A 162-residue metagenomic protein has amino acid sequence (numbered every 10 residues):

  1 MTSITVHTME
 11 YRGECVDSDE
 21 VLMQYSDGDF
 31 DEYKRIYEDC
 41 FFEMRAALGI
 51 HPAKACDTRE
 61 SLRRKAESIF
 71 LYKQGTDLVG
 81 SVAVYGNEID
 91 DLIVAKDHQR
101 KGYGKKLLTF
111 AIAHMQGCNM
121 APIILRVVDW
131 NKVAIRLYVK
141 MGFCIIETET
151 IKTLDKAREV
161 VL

Functional and structural regions predicted by a protein language model:
M1-E20: Acyl-donor-binding surface of acyltransferase catalytic domains
M1-T2, K105, W130-E147: Conserved active-site alpha-helix within GNAT-family acetyltransferase domains
V21-R35: A short beta-loop-alpha structural element at the N-terminal edge of CoA-dependent acyl/N-acetyltransferase catalytic
E38-E60: Conserved GNAT-fold acetyl-CoA-binding loop/helix
S68-V82: Conserved beta-hairpin
H98, G102-A111: Conserved acetyl-CoA pyrophosphate-binding loop and the N-cap/start of the following alpha-helix in GNAT-like
M115-R126: Conserved GNAT acetyl-CoA-binding A-motif
L125-I135, I151-L162: Conserved beta-strand-loop-alpha-helix junction that forms the acyl-donor binding cleft
